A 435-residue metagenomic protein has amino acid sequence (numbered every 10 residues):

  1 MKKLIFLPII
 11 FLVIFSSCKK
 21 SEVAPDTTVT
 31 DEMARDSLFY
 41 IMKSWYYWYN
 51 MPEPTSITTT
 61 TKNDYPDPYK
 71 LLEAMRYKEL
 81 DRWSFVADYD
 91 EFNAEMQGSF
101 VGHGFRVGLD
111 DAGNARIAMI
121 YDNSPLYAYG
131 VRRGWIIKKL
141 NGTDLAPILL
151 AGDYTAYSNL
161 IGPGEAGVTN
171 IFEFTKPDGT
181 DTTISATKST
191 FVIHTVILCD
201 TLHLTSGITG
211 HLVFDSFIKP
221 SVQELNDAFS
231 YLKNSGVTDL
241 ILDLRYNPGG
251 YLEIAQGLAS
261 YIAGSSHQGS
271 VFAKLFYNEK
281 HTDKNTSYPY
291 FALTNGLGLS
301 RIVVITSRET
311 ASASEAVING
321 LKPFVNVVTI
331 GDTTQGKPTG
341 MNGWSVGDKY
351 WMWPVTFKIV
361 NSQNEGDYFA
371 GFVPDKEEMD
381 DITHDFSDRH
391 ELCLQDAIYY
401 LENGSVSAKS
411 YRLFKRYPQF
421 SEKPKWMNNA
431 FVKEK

Functional and structural regions predicted by a protein language model:
M1, S206, G298-L299: Short, well-ordered loop/turn elements at secondary-structure boundaries
M1-L4, K19: Positively charged n-region of N-terminal signal peptides that target proteins for export
I5-I10: Sec-dependent signal peptide hydrophobic core
I14-S17: C-terminal motif of bacterial Sec signal peptides marking the signal peptidase cleavage site
K19-D239, R416-K435: Flexible, low-complexity junctional segments that flank or bridge functional domains
D122, G134, G142-T143, P177 (+5 more regions): An acidic- and aromatic-residue-enriched active-site/binding cleft used to recognize and process polar
L212, E224-D227, L232, D239 (+1 more regions): C-terminal "post-core" interaction segments
